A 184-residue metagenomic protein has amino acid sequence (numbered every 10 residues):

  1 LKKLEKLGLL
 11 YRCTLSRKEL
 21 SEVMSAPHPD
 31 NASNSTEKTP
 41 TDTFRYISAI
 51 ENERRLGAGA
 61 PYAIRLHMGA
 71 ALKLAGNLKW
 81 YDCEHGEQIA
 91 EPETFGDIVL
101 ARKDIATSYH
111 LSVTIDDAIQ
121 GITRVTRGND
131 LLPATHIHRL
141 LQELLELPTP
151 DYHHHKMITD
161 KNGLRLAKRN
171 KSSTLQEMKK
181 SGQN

Functional and structural regions predicted by a protein language model:
L1-K2: Glycine/small-residue-rich interface belts in oligomeric ring/scaffold proteins and their assembly partners
E5-K6, P61: Basic phosphate/pyrophosphate-binding loop/patch that engages nucleotide-derived ligands
L7-S16: Ordered, amphipathic secondary-structure segments that act as subunit-interaction surfaces in large macromolecular
K18-A167, T174-K179: Active-site cores that bind ATP or allylic diphosphates and position pyrophosphate for catalysis
S181-N184: Short, intrinsically disordered, charge-balanced linker/junction segments flanking boundaries in proteins
